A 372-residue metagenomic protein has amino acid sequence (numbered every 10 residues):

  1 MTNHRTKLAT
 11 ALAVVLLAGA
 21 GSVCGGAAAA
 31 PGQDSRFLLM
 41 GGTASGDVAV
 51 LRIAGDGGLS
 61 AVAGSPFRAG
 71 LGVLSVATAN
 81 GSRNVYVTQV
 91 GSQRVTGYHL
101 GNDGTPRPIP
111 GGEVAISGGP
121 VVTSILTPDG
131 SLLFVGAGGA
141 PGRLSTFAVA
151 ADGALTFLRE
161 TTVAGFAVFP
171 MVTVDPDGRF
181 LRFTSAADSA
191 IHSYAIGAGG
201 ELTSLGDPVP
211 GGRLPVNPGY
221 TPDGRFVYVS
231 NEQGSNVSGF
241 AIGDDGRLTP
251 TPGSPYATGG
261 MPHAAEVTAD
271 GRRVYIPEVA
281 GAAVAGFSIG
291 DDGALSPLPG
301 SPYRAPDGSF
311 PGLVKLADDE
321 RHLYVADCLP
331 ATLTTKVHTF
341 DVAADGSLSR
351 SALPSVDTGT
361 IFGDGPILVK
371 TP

Functional and structural regions predicted by a protein language model:
M1-A29: Secretory targeting and sorting signals
G19-G21, G25-P372: Predominantly soluble domains enriched in secretory-pathway, periplasmic, or organellar proteins
